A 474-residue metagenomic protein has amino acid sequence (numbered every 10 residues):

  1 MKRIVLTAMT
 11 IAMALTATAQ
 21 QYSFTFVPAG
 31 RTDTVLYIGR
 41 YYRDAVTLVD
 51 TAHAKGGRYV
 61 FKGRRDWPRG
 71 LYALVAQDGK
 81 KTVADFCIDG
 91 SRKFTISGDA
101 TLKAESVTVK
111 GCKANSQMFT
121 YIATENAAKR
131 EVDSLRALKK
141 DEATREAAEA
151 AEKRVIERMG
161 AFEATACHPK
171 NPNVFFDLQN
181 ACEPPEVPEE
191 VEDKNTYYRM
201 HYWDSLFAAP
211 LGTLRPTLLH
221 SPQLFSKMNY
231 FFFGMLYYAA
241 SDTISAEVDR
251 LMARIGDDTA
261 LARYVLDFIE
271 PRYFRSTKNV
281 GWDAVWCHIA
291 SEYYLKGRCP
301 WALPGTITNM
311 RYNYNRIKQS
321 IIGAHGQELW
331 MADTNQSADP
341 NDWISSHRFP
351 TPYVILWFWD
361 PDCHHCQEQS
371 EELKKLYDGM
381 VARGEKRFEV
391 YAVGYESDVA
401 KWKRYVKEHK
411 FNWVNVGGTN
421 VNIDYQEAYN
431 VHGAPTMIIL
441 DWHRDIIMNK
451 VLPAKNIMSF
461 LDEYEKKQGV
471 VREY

Functional and structural regions predicted by a protein language model:
M1-V27, Y474: Bacterial Sec-dependent N-terminal signal peptides
Q20-N173, D177-A209: A non-transmembrane, solvent-exposed segment enriched in polar/low-complexity residues
T196-A260, L266: Structured, charged N-terminal subsegments at the starts of enzyme catalytic cores and at intra-chain domain/subunit
D242-H325, Y474: N-terminal targeting signals for export/organelle localization
W301-S346, K455, S459-G469, E473: N-terminal "domain-start" segment that seeds a small globular fold
D342-L373, E389-Y391: Short active-site neighborhood of thiol/selenol oxidoreductases, capturing the structured segment around
Q367-K407, V421-E427: Structural microenvironment flanking redox-active thiols in thiol-disulfide oxidoreductases
V421-E463: Thiol/disulfide oxidoreductase modules built on the thioredoxin-like
